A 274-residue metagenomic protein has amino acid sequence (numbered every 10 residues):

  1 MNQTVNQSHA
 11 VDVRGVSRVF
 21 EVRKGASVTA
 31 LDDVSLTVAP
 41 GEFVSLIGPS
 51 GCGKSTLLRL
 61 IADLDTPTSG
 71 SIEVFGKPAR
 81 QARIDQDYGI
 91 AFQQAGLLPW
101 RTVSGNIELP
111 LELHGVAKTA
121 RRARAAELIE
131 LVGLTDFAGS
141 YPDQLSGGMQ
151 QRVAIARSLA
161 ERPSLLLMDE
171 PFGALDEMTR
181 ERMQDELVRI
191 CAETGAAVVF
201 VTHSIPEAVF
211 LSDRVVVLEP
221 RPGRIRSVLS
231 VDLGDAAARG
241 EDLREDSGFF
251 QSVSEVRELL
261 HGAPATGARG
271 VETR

Functional and structural regions predicted by a protein language model:
V5-A10, V19-D33: A short, flexible loop at the N-terminus of ABC-type nucleotide-binding domains that lies
I47-P49: The feature captures the beta-strand-to-loop junction immediately N-terminal to the Walker
A62: Helix-to-loop junction immediately C-terminal to a conserved catalytic motif
G70-R80, R124: Conserved ABC transporter NBD signature motif
R101-L109: Short coil-to-helix segment of the ABC ATPase nucleotide-binding domain corresponding to the Q-loop/switch region
E112, T119-F137, R189: Conserved ABC ATPase "signature" region
S140-D143, E161: Conserved signature/switch motifs of ABC ATPase nucleotide-binding domains
I155: Hydrophobic anchor residue at the start of the ABC signature
